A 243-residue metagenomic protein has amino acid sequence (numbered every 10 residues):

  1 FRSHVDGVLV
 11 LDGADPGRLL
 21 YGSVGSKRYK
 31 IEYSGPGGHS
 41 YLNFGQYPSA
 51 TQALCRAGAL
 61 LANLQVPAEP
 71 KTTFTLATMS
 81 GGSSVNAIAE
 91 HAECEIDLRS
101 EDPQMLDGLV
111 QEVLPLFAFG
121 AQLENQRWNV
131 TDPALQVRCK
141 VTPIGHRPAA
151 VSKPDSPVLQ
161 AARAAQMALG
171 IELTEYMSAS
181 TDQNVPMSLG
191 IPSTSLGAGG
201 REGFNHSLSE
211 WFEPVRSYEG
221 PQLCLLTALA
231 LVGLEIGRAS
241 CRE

Functional and structural regions predicted by a protein language model:
F1-S26, N86, V232: Acidic/histidine-rich catalytic neighborhood of metal-dependent amide-processing enzymes
L9-D12, E32-S34, G197: Short beta-strand segments
L20-V24, N43-A50: Short capping loops/turns at secondary-structure boundaries
K27-I31, A92: Hydrophobic core residues within well-ordered beta-strands of beta-rich domains
I31-E32, S40-F44: FAD-binding subdomain of flavoenzyme oxidoreductases
G45-R242: Metal-dependent amide/peptide-bond hydrolase catalytic core, centered on the "pita-bread" metallohydrolase fold
